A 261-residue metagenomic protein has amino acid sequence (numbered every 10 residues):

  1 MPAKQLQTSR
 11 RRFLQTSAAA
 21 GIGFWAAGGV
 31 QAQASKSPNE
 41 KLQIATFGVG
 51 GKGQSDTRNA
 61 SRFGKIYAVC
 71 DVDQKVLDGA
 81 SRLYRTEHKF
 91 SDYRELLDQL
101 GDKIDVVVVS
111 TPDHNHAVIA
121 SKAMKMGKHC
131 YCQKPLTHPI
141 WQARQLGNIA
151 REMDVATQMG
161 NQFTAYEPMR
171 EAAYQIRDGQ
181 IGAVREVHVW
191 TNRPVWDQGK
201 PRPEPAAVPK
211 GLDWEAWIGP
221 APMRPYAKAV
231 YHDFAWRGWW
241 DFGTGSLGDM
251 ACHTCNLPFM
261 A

Functional and structural regions predicted by a protein language model:
M1-A20: N-terminal secretory signal peptides and thylakoid transit peptides that target proteins across membranes
S17-Y84, F163-Y166, P258: N-terminal Rossmann-like dinucleotide-binding module
G48, K52, M153-M159, F163-A261: Predominantly a Rossmann-like dinucleotide-binding segment in NAD(P)-dependent oxidoreductases
I66, T86, I104, I181-V184: Local beta-strand N-terminus motif with an aromatic residue
H88-D92: Conserved SAM-binding strand-loop segment of SAM-dependent methyltransferases
E95-D102: Short amphipathic alpha-helix with an adjacent loop that forms part of the alpha/beta core around
V107-V108: N-terminal Rossmann-like NAD(P) cofactor-binding module of classical short-chain dehydrogenase/reductase
P112-D113, A117-A165, G179: Beta-strand-loop-alpha-helix segment that lines the small-molecule cofactor/substrate pocket of alpha/beta enzymes
